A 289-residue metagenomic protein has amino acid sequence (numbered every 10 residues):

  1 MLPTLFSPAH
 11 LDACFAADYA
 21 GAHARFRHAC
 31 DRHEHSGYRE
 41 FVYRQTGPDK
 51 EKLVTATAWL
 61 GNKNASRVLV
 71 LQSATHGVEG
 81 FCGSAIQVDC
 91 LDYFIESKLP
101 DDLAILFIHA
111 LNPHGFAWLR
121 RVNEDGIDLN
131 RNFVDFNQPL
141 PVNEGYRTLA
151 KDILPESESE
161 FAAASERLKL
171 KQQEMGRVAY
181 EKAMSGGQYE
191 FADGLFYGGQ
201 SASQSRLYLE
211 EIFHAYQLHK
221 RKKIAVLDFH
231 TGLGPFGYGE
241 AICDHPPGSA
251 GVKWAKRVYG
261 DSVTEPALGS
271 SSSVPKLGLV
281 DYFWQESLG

Functional and structural regions predicted by a protein language model:
M1-G289: Structured catalytic-domain cores with a bias toward divalent-metal coordination
